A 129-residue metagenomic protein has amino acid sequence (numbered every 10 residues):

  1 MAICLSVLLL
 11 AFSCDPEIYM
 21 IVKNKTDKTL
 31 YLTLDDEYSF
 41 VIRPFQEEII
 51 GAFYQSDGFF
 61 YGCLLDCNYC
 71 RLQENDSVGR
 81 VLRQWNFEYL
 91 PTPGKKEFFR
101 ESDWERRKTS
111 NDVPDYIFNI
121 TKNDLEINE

Functional and structural regions predicted by a protein language model:
M1-S13: Sec-dependent bacterial lipoprotein signal peptides
C4, V41-P44: A short, polar/proline- and glycine-enriched secondary-structure boundary/capping micro-motif
C14-I21, D35-V41, I49-Q55, G62-E129: Intrinsically disordered, low-complexity segments enriched in small/polar residues
D27-E37, P44: Short, ordered, surface-exposed loop/turn motifs in non-cytosolic proteins
